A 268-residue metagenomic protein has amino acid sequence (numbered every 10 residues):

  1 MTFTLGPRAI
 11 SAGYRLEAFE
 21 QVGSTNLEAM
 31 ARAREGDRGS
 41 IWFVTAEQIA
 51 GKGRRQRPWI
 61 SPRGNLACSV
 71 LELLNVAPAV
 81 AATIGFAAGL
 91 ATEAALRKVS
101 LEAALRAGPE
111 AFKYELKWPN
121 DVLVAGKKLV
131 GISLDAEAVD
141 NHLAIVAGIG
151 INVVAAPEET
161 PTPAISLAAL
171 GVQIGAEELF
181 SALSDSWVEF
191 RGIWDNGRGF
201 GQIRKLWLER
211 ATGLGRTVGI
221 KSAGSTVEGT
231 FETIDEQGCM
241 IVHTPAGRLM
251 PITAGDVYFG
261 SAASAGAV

Functional and structural regions predicted by a protein language model:
M1-K113, L249-M250, A265-V268: N-terminal lobe of the biotin/lipoate ligase/transferase fold
T2, A9-A12, A82-Y114, V124-V268: Long, positively charged amphipathic alpha-helical accessory segments at protein N-termini or as interdomain linkers
